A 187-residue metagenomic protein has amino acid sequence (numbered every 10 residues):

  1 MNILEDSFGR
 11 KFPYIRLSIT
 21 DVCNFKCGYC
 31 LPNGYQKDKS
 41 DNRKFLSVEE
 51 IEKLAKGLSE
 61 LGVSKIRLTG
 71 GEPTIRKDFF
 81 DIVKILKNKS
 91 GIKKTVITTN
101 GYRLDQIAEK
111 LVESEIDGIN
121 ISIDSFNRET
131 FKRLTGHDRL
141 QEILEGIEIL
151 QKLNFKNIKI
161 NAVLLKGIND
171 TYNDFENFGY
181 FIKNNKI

Functional and structural regions predicted by a protein language model:
M1-E5: Radical SAM enzyme core and accessory elements
S7-L46: Canonical Radical SAM [4Fe-4S] cluster-binding loop centered on the CxxxCxxC motif and its immediate flanking residues
D21-V22, K26, L31-G34, G62 (+4 more regions): Conserved functional loop/turn residues at catalytic and ligand-binding sites
F45-V48, H137: Short, conserved loop/turn and helix-capping segments at secondary-structure boundaries that abut family-defining
E52-R67, I75-E176: Radical SAM/AdoMet-radical enzyme domain recognition
E72: Conserved G/P- and acidic residue-centered "switch" motifs that form tight phosphate/ATP-binding loops in soluble
N177-I187: Short, intrinsically disordered, charge-balanced linker/junction segments flanking boundaries in proteins
